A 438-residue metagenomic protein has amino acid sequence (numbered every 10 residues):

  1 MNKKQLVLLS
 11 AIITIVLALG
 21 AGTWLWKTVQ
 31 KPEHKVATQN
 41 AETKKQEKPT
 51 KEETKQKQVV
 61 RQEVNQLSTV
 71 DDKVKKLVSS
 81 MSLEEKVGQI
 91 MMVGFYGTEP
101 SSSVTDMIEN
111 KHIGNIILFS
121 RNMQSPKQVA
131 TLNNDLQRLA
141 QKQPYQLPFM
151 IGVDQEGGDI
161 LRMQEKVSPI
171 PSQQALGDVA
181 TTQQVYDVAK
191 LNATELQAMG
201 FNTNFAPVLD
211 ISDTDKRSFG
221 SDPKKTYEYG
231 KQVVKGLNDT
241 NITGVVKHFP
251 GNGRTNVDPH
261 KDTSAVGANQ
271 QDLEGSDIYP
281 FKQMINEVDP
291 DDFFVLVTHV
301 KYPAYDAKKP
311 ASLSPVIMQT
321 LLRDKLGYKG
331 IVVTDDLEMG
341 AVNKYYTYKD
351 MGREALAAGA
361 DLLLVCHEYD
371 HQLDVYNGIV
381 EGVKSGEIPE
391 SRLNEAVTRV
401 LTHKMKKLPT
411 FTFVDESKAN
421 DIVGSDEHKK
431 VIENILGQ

Functional and structural regions predicted by a protein language model:
N2-N110, Y345-Q438: Preference for extracellular/luminal or secreted protein segments
S82, S125-Q137, Q141, Y145 (+3 more regions): Second-shell residues forming the walls of enzyme active-site clefts
G88-F95, G114-L118, F149-Q155, T203-A206 (+5 more regions): Hydrophobic faces of well-ordered beta-strands that scaffold small-molecule active sites in alpha/beta enzyme cores
G88-P100, Q173-D187, T263-S276, E338-Y346: Active-site mouth loops of central-metabolism enzymes
Y96-N110, Q183-E195, G275-Q283, T347-G352: Short, acidic/polar
H112-N122, P303: A short aromatic-anchored loop/beta-hairpin motif
Q137-S168, V188-A206, V234-P250: Glycine-rich, aromatic-flanked loop segments that form ligand/cofactor-binding clefts across common enzyme folds
Q173-F201, A206-R217, P223-T226, G230 (+2 more regions): A substrate-binding/cap region within the structured catalytic cores of diverse enzymes
